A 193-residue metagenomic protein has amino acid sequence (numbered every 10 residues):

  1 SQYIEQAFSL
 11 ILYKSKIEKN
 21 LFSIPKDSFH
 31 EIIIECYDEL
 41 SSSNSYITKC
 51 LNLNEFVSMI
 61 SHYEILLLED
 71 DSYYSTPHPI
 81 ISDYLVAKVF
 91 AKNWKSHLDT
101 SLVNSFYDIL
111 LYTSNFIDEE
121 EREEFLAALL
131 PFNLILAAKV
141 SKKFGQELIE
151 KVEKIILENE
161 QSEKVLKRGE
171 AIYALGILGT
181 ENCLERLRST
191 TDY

Functional and structural regions predicted by a protein language model:
S1, E5-K19, Y107-D118, L134 (+1 more regions): Short, amphipathic alpha-helical segments that act as regulatory/interfacial helices in nucleotide-processing proteins
S1-V86, A91-W94: Extended helical regulatory/linker subdomains that flank P-loop NTPase cores
L10-K14, N54-V57, H62-I65, K143-E163 (+2 more regions): Long, charge-rich low-complexity segments
L53, E69, S96-H97, F106 (+2 more regions): Active-site-adjacent structural elements in folded domains
P79-D83, F90-A138: Leucine-rich, amphipathic alpha-helical/linker segments
K92-H97, E119-A127, Q146-Q161, T180-T191: Amphipathic alpha-helical scaffolding segments comprising HEAT/armadillo-like alpha-solenoid repeats
T100, D108-F116, I135-E147, L166-T180: Structural detector for internal amphipathic alpha-helices that build alpha-solenoid repeat scaffolds
V103-N104, P131-F132, E160-L166, S189-Y193: Short coil turns that connect the paired helices of HEAT/ARM alpha-solenoid repeats
